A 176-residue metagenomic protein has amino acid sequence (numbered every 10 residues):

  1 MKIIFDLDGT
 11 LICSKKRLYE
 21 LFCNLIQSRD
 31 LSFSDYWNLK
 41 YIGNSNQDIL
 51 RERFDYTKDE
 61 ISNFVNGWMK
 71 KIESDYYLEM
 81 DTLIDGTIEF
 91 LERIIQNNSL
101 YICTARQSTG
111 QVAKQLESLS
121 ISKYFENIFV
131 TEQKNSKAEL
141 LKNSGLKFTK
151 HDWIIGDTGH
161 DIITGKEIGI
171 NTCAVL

Functional and structural regions predicted by a protein language model:
K2, K137-I162: Conserved Lys-Pro-Asp/Glu-containing loop-to-beta segment of HAD-superfamily phosphomonoesterases, centered on
K2-D85: N-terminal helical cap/lid subdomain that shapes the substrate entry/recognition surface in HAD-like hydrolases
L21, I49, Q111-V112, L140 (+1 more regions): Phosphate- and divalent-cation-binding pockets in alpha/beta enzyme and binding domains that engage nucleotide-derived
W37-I42, I121-N135: A short, structured active-site edge motif that brings together acidic residues
S74-I102, A113, A138-E139: Short, acidic loop-to-helix structural element flanking the phosphoryl-transfer center in phosphate-processing enzymes
I88-Q96, G145, I162-K166: Surface-exposed amphipathic alpha-helices with a cationic face
T104-R106: Conserved phosphate-coupling serine/threonine residues in phosphotransfer and NTP-handling enzymes
I154-L176: Acidic, Mg2+-coordinating phosphoryl-transfer loop and its flanking beta/alpha structural elements, shared across
